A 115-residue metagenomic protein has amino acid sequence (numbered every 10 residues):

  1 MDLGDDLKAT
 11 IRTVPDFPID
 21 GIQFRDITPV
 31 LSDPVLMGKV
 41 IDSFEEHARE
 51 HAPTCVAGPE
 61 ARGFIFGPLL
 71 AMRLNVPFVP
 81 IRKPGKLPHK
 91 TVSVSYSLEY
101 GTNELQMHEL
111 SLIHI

Functional and structural regions predicted by a protein language model:
M1-A52: Active-site-facing substrate-recognition patch
V14-D16, S97, E109-S111: Short secondary-structure boundary/capping segments
G21, C55-Y100: Glycine-rich, small/polar surface segments that engage phosphate groups of diverse ligands
G38-K39, S97-Q106: Short gly/ser/thr-rich secondary-structure transition/capping motifs
D42-F44, I65-G67, E104-H108: A generic local structural motif
R49-E50, P80-K83, N103-Q106: Glycine-rich loops and low-complexity Gly/Arg-rich segments that provide flexible linkers or classic glycine-based
I113-I115: Conserved small/polar residues in nucleotide/adenosyl-binding loops
